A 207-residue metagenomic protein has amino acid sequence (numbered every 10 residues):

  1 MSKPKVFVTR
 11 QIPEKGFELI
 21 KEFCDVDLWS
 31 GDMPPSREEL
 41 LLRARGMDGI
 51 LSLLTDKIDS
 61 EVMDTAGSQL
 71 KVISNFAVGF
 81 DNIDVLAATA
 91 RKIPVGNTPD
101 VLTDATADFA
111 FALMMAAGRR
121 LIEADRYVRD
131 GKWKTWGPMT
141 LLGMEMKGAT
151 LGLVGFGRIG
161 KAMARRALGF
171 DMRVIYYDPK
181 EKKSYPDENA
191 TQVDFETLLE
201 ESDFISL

Functional and structural regions predicted by a protein language model:
M1-T98, K183, E200, S206: An N-terminal-biased, well-structured beta-alpha scaffold segment characteristic of Rossmann-like dinucleotide-binding
D25-V26, I93-P94, R120, R173 (+1 more regions): Residue-level detector of anion-binding/catalytic polar loops
L42-R45, F111-M114, N189-V193: Short low-complexity, flexible loop/linker segments enriched in glycine and/or proline with clustered acidic
D81-T89, I122-W136, D171-M172, P179-E181: Mobile beta-alpha loop/short-helix "lid" or hinge segments that flank ligand
P99-T150, A162-R165: Phosphate-binding beta-alpha-beta segment of Rossmann-like dinucleotide-binding domains, i.e., the NAD(P)
W136-L207: Rossmann-like dinucleotide/phosphate-binding beta-alpha-beta segment
